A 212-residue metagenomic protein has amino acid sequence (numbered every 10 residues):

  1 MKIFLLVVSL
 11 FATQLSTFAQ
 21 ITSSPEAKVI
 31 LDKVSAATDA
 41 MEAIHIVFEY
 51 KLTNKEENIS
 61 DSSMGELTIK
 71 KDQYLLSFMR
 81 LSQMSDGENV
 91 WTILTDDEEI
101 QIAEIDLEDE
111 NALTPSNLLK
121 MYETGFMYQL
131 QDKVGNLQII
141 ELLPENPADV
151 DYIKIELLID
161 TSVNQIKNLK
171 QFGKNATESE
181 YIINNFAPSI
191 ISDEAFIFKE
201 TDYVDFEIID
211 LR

Functional and structural regions predicted by a protein language model:
M1-S23: Bacterial Sec-dependent N-terminal signal peptides
L15-I59, D72-Q73, D202, E207-R212: N-terminal leader/targeting segments and the immediate start of mature chains
M41-A43, S62-M64, K71, S85 (+4 more regions): Extracytoplasmic
L52, L81, L94-T95, K170-G173: Beta-turn initiation residues at beta-strand->coil junctions
M64-A112, S179: An acidic-aromatic
I105-G135: Flexible, surface-exposed loop/linker segments and immediately adjacent secondary-structure boundaries
F126, G135-R212: Gly/Pro-enriched, hydrophobic low-complexity segments that function as extracytoplasmic propeptides/linkers
